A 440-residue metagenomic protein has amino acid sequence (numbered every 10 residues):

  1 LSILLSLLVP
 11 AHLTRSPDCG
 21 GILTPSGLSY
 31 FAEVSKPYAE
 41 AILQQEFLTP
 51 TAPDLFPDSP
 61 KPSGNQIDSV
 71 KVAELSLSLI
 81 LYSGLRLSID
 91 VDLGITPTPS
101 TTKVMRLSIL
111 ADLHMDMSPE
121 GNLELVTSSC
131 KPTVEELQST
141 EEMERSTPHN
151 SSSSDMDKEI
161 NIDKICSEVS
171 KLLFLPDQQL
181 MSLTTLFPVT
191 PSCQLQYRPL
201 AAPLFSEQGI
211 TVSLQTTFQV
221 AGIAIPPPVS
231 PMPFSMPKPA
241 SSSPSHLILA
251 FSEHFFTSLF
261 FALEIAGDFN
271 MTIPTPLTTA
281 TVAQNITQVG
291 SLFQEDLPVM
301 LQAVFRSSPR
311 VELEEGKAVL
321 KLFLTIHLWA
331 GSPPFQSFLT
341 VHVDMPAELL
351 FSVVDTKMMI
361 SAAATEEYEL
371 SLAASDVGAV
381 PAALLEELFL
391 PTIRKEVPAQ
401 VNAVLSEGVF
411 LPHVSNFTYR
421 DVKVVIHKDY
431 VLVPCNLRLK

Functional and structural regions predicted by a protein language model:
L1-T98, R106, E136-K440: Extended, low-charge, aliphatic-rich alpha-helical segments
T98-R106, S118-V134: Alpha-helical bundle protein-protein interaction modules that mediate dimerization/oligomerization and scaffolding
